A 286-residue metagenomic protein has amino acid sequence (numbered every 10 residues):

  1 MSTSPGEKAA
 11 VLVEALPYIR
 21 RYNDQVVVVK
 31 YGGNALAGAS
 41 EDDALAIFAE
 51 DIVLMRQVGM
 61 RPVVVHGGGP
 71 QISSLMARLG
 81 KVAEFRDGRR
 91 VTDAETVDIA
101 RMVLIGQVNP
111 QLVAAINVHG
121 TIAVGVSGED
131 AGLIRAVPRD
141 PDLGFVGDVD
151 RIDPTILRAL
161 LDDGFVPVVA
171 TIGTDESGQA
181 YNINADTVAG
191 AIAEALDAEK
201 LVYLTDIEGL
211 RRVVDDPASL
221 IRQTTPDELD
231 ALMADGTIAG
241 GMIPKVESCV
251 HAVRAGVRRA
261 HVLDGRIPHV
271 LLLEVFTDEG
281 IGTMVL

Functional and structural regions predicted by a protein language model:
M1-R266, L273, T277-E279: Nucleotide/pyrophosphate-binding catalytic subdomain
I281-L286: A glycine- and small/hydrophobic-rich beta-loop-beta segment that serves as a flexible "lid/hinge" or phosphate-binding
